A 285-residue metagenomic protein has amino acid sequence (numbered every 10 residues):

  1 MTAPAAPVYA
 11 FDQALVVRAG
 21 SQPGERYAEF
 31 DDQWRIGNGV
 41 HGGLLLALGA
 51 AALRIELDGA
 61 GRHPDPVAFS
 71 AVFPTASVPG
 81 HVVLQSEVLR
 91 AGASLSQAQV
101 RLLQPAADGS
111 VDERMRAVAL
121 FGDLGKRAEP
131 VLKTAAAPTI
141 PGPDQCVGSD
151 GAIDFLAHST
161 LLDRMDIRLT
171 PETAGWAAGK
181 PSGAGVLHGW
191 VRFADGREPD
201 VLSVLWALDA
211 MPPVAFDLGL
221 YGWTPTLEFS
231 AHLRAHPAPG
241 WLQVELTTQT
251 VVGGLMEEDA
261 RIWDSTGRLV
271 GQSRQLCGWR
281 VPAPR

Functional and structural regions predicted by a protein language model:
M1-R285: Terminal targeting signals and extreme-terminal segments of soluble enzymes
